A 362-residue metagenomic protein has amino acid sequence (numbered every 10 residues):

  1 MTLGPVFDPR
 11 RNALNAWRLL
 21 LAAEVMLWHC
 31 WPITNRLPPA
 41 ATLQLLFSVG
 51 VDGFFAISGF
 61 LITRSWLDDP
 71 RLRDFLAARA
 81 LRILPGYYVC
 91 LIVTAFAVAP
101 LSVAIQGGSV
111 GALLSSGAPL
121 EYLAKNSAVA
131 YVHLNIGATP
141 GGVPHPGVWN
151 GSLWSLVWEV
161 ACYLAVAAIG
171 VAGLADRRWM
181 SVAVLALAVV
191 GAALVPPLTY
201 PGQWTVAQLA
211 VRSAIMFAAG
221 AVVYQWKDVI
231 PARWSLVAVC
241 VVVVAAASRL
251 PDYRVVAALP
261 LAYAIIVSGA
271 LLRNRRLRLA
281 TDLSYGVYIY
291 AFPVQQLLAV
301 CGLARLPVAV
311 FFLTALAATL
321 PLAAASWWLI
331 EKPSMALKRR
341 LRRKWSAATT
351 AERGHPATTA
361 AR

Functional and structural regions predicted by a protein language model:
M1-R11, T350: Short, Lys/Arg-rich, polar N-terminal cytosolic tail immediately upstream of the first transmembrane signal-anchor
P9-L14, P39-V51, H145-W158, P197-M216 (+3 more regions): Interfacial loop-to-helix transition and helix-capping segments at the boundaries of transmembrane helices
R10-L67, L84-Y87, V287-F292: Functionally critical transmembrane alpha-helices in membrane proteins and complexes, commonly lining
G50-L81, G86-G111, V294, I330-R339: Juxtamembrane transmembrane-helix termini
Y88-V160, A262-A264: Membrane-interface helix-loop-helix regions
V160-V189, Y224-S235, A304: Solvent-exposed interhelical
V242-K332: Alpha-helical transmembrane segments of multi-pass integral membrane proteins
S334-R362: Membrane-proximal cytoplasmic C-terminal regulatory module of class A 7TM GPCRs
